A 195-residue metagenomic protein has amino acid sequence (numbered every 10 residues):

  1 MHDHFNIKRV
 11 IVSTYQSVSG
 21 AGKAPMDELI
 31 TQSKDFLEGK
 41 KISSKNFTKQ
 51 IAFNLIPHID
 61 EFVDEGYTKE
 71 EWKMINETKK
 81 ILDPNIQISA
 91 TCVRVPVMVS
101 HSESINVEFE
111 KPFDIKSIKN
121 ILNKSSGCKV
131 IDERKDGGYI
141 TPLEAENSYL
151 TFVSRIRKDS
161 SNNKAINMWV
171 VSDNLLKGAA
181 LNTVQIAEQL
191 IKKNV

Functional and structural regions predicted by a protein language model:
H2-I121: Active-site-lining helix/loop region of Rossmann-like oxidoreductase modules
I86-V195: C-terminal active-site/capping subdomain that shapes the small-molecule cofactor and substrate pocket of enzyme
